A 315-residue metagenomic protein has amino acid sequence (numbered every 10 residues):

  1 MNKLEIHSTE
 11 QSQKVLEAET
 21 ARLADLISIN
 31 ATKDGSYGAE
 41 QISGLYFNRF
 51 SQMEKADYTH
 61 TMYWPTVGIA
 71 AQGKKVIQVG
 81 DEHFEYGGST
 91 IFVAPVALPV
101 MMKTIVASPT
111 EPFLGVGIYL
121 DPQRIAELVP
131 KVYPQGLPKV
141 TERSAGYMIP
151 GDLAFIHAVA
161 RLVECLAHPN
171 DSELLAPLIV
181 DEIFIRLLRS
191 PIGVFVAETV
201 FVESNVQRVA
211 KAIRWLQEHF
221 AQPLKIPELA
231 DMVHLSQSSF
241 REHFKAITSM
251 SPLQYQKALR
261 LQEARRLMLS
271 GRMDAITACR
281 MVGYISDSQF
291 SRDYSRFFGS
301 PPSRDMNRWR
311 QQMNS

Functional and structural regions predicted by a protein language model:
N2-L26, I125-E182, R186, A212-R214: Amphipathic alpha-helical segments enriched in hydrophobic/aromatic residues interleaved with Lys/Arg
S12-F47: Extended boundary segments
Y37-L137: N-terminal regulatory/effector-sensing and dimerization cores that precede helix-turn-helix DNA-binding domains
V76, P223, R272-M273: Residue at a beta-strand N-cap/secondary-structure junction
A154, A158, I179, F201-A212 (+2 more regions): N-terminal positioning helix adjacent to the helix-turn-helix/winged-helix DNA-binding module
E182, R186-I192, F201, Q217-H219 (+3 more regions): Basic/polar phosphate-binding segments, predominantly the helix-turn-helix DNA-binding elements of transcriptional
W215-H219, R266-S270: Short alpha-helical segment immediately N-terminal to, or the first helix within, an HTH/HTH-like DNA-binding domain
